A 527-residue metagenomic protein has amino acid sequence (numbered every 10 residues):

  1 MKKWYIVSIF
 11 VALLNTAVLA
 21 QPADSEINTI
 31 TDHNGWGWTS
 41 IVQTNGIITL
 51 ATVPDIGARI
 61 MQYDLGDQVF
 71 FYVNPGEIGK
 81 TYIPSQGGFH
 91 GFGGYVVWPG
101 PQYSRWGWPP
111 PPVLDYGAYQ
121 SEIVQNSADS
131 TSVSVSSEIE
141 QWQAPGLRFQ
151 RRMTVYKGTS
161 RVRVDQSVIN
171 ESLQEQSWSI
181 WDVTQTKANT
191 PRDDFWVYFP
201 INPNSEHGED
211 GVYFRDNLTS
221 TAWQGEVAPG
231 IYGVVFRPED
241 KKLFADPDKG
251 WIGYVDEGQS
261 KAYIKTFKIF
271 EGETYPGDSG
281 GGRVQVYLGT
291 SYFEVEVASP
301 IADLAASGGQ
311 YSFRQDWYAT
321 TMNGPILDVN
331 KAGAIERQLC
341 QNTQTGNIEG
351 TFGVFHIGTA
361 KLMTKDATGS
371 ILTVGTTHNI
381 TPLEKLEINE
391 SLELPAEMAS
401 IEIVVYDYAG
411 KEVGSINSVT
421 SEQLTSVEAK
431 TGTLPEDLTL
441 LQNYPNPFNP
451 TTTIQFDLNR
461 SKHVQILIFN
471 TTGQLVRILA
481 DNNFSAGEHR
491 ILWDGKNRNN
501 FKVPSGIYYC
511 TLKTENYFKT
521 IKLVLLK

Functional and structural regions predicted by a protein language model:
V7-T16: Bacterial N-terminal signal peptides
Q21-H33, P99-T159, K187-R192, V286-F293: Extended, loop-rich substrate-binding clefts of extracytoplasmic carbohydrate-active enzymes
P22-N28, E273-Q423: Terminal accessory/anchoring regions of large secretory-pathway or extracellular enzymes
I41, I48-L50, P54-Q62, Q68-F70 (+5 more regions): A contiguous, surface-exposed recognition patch within enzymatic or periplasmic domains that forms
V168-L173, V354: Asparagine-centered strand-capping/turn motif at beta-strand->loop junctions
N347-F352, G358, E428-Y444, F448-I468 (+1 more regions): Glycine-centered coil/turn sites that cap beta-strands in beta-rich domains
L424-T431, N443-N446, F456, G473 (+3 more regions): Terminal processing/anchoring signals of secreted or surface-associated proteins and related intramolecular
N482, A486, L492, F501-K527: C-terminal tail/sorting-segment detector
